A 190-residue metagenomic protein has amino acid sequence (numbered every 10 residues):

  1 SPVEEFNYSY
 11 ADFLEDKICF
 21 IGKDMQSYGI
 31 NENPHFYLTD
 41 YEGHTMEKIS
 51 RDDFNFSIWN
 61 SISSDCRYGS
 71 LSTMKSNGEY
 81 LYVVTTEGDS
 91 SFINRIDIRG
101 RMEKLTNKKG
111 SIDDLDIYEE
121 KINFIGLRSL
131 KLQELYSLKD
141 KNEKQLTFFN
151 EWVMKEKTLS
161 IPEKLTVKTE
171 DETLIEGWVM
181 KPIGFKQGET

Functional and structural regions predicted by a protein language model:
S1, S9-Y10, S91, E103-K186: Non-catalytic accessory segments flanking enzyme active sites
S1-S9, F20-Y41, M46-G69, V84-I93 (+2 more regions): A flexible loop/linker signature enriched in serine peptidases of the S9 family
Y10-I18, T73-Y80, L115-E120: Blade-terminus and WD-like Trp-Asp/Gly-His loop motifs, strongest in beta-propeller folds
K17-C19, S76-N77, N94-D97, F124 (+1 more regions): Generic alpha-helical hydrophobic packing signal
G43-E47, R99-E103, N142-K144: Beta-strand initiation motifs
S72, Y80-L81, T85-G88, D97 (+1 more regions): Peripheral terminal and inter-domain segments
